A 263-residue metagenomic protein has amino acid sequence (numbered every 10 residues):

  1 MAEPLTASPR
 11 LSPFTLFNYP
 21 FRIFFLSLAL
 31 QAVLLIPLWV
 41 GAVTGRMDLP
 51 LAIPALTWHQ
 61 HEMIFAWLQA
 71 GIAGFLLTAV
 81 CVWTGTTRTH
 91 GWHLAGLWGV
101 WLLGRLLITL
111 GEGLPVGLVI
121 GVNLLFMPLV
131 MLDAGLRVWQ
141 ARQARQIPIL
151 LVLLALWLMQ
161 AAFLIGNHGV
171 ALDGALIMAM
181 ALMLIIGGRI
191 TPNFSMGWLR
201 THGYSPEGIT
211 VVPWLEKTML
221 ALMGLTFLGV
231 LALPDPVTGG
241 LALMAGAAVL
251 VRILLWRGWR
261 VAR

Functional and structural regions predicted by a protein language model:
M1-R263: Hydrophobic alpha-helical transmembrane segments of multi-pass integral membrane proteins
